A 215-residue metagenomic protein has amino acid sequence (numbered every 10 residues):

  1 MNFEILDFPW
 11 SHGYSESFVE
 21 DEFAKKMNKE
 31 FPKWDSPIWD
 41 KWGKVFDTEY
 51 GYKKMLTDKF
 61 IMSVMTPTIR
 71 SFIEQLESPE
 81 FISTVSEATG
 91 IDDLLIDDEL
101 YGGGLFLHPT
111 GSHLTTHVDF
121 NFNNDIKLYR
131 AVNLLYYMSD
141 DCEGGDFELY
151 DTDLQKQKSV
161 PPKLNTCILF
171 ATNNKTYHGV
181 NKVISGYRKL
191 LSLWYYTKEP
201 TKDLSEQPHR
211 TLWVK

Functional and structural regions predicted by a protein language model:
M1, R70-I73, V132-D141: Short, Φ-rich (hydrophobic/aromatic) sequence segments
N2-A88: Non-heme Fe(II)/2-oxoglutarate
Y14, G104, N133, L190: Amphipathic alpha-helical recognition patches that constitute DNA-binding helices
S17, L107, P162: Conserved strand-loop elements at the edges of beta-sheets that form or border functional pockets
D35-S36, D92-L95, S139-E143: Proline-centered turn/helix-capping motifs that create local helix->coil transitions or kinks
T48-D58, A88, L94, T110-T115 (+4 more regions): A structural signal for the main folded, soluble domain(s) of proteins
V64-P67, I73-Y129, L149: Non-heme Fe(II) oxygenase catalytic core, chiefly the N-lobe of the double-stranded beta-helix
G111-S112, D119-V132, M138-K215: Catalytic core of Fe(II)/2-oxoglutarate
